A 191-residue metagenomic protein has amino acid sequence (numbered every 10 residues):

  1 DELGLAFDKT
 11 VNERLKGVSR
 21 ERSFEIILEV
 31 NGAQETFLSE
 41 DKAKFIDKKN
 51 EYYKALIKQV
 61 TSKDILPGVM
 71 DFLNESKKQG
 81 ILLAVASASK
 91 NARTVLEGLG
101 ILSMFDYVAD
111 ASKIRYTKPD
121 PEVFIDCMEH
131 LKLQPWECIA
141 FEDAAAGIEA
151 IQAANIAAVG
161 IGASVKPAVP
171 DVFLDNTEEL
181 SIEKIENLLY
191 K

Functional and structural regions predicted by a protein language model:
D1-M70, E75-Q79, T94: N-terminal helical cap/lid subdomain that shapes the substrate entry/recognition surface in HAD-like hydrolases
A6, L82, A157: Residue-level detector of anion-binding/catalytic polar loops
N31-G32, V60, L82, I148 (+1 more regions): Short, intrinsically disordered/low-complexity patches at protein termini and at juxtamembrane boundaries
K63, L83, E137-I139: Residue-level marker of alpha-helix boundaries and capping positions
M70-K77, K90-K191: Asp-based, Mg2+/Mn2+-dependent phosphohydrolase catalytic module
S87: Conserved phosphate-coupling serine/threonine residues in phosphotransfer and NTP-handling enzymes
